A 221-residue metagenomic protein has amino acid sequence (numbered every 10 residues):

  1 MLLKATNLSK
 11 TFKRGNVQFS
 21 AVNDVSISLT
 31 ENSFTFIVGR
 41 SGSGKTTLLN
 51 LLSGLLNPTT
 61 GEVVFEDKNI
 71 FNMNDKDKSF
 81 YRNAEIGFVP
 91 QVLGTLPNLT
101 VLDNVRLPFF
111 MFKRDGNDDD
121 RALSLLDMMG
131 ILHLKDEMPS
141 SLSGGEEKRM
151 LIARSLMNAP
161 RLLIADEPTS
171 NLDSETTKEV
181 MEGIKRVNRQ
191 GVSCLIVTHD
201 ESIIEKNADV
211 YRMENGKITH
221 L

Functional and structural regions predicted by a protein language model:
K13-G15, R106-D119, M128: ABC-type ATPase nucleotide-binding domains, specifically the catalytic core motifs of the NBD
S53: Helix-to-loop junction immediately C-terminal to a conserved catalytic motif
G61-N69: Conserved ABC transporter NBD signature motif
L99-R106: Short coil-to-helix segment of the ABC ATPase nucleotide-binding domain corresponding to the Q-loop/switch region
M138-L142, E146: Conserved ABC ATPase signature
M157-R161: A short, proline-enriched helix->beta-strand linker immediately N-terminal to the Walker B motif in ABC-type P-loop
L163-D166: Catalytic Walker B motif of ABC-type/P-loop ATPase nucleotide-binding domains
